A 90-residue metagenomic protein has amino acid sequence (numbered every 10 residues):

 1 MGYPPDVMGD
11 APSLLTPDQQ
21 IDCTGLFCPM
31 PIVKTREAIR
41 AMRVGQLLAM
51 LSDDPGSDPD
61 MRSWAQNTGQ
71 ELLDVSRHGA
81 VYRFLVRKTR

Functional and structural regions predicted by a protein language model:
Y3-P4: Short, positively charged and aromatic/hydrophobic N-terminal segments
D10: Anionic-ligand binding region
L15-G25: Short amphipathic
D18-Q20, G45-A49, V81-R83: Intrinsic-disorder/low-complexity, polar/charged segments enriched in Ser/Thr/Lys/Arg/Asp/Glu/Gln
C23-S76: Amphipathic, hydrophobic secondary-structure cores in small proteins
R83-R90: Core SAM-dependent methyltransferase catalytic element
